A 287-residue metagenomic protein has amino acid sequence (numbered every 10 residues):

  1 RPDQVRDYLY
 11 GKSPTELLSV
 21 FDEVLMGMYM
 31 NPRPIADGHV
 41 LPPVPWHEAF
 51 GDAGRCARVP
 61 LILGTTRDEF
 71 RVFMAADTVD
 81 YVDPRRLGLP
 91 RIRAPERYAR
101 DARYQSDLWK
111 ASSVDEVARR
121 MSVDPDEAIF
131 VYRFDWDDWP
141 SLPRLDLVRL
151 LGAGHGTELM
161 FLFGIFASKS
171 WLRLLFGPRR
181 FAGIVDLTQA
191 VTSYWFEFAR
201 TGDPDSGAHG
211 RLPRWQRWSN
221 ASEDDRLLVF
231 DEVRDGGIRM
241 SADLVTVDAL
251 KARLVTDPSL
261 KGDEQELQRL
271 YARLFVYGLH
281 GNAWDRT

Functional and structural regions predicted by a protein language model:
R1, R93-R97, D137-W139, L172-R173: Short acidic (Asp/Glu) and glycine-rich catalytic loops that position anionic groups and cofactors
R1-Y81, R100-R120: Substrate-access "cap/lid" subdomains that shape and gate the entrance to catalytic or ligand-binding pockets
R6-Y10, L18-D22, V82-L89, A102-S106 (+4 more regions): Generic detector of well-ordered alpha-helical segments enriched in charged/polar residues, highlighting helical
V40-P43, R58, V82, R93 (+3 more regions): Selective for proline/serine-rich intrinsically disordered segments in cytosolic/nuclear regulatory regions
A53, R119, V123-T287: Mobile gating loops/cap/lid regions near enzyme active sites that modulate substrate access
A75-L89, G210-Q216: Short Gly/aromatic-enriched secondary-structure transition segments
L89-R100, S113: A gly/proline- and charged-residue-enriched helix-loop-helix capping module
P95-R103, L174-F181: Glycine- and acidic
